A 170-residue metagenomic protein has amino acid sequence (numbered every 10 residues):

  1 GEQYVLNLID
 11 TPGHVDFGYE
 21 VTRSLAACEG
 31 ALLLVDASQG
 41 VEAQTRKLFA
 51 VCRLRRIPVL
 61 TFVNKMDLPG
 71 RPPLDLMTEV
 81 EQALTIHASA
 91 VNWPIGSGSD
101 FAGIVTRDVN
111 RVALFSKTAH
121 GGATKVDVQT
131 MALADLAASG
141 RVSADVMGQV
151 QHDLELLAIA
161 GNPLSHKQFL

Functional and structural regions predicted by a protein language model:
G1-G30, A37, Q44, F49-P58: Switch I (G2) and immediately adjacent beta-strands of P-loop GTPase domains
N7-L8, A31, V63, V91: A near-ubiquitous, low-amplitude feature marking generic local secondary-structure context
A37-L170: P-loop NTPase catalytic nucleotide-binding module
